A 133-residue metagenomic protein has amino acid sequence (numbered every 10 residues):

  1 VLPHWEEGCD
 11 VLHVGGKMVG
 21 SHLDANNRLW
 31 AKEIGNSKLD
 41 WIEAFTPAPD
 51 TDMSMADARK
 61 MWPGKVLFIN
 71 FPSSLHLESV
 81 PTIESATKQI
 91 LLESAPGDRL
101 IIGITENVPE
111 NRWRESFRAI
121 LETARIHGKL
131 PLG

Functional and structural regions predicted by a protein language model:
V1-G133: Active-site loop segments of alpha/beta catalytic cores
